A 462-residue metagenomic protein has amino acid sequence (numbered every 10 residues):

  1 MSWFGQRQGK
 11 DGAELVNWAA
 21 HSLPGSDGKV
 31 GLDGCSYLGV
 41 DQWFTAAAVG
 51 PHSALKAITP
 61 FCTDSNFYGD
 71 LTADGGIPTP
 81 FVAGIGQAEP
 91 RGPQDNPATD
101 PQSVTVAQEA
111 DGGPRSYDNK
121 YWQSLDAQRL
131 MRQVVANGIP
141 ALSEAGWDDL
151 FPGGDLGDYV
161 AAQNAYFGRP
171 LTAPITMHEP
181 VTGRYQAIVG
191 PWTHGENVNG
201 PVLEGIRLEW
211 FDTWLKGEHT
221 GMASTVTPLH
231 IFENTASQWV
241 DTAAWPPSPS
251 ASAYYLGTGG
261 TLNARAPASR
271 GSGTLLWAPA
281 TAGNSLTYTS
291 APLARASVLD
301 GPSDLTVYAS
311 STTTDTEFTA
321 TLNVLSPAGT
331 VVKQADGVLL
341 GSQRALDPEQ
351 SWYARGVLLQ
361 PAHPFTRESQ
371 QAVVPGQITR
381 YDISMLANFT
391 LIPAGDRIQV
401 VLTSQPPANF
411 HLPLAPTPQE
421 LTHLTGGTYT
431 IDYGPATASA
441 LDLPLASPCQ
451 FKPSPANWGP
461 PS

Functional and structural regions predicted by a protein language model:
M1-E14, G195-L203: Catalytic nucleophile-loop/oxyanion-hole region of alpha/beta-hydrolase and closely related hydrolase-like folds
S2-R7, E14-S36: Gly/Ser-rich "nucleophile elbow"/oxyanion-hole loop immediately N-terminal to the catalytic nucleophile in hydrolases
N17-A20, L38-P51, V307: Short glycine-enriched nucleophile-adjacent loop and the immediately C-terminal alpha-helix near the catalytic center
S36-G39, C62: Catalytic nucleophile serine of serine hydrolases, specifically the conserved "nucleophile elbow" pentapeptide
W43-N137: Accessory cap/linker subdomain of secreted extracellular hydrolases
A110-R184: Serine-hydrolase catalytic core
P180, L203, E218-S462: Glycine/threonine-rich phosphate-binding loop and adjacent beta-strand/alpha-helix elements that clamp
A187-T193, E233: Short glycine-rich catalytic loops that host catalytic nucleophiles or stabilize transition states across multiple
